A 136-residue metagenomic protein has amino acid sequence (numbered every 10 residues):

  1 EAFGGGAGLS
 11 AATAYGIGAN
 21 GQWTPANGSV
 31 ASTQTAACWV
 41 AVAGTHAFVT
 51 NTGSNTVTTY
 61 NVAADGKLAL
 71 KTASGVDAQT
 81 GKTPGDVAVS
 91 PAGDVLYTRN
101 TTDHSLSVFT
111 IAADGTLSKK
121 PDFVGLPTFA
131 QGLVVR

Functional and structural regions predicted by a protein language model:
E1-F3, A47-V49, V95-T98: Conserved beta-propeller blade signature
E1-T35, W39: Beta-propeller domains
A2-G8, I17, T52-G53, V62 (+2 more regions): Short loop/turn segments immediately following the C-termini of beta-strands
A7-L9, A31-H46, D77-V95, G125-R136: Beta-rich, blade/repeat-based domains predominating in secreted/periplasmic proteins but also intracellular
S10-A14, T56-T58, S105-S107: A short loop-to-beta-strand structural motif that recurs across blades of beta-propeller domains
A14-Q22, Y60-L68, F109-T116: Short loop/turn segments immediately following beta-strands, especially the blade-tip and inter-blade linker loops
W23-A31, L68-D77, S118-L126: Beta-propeller fold detector
T101-R136: Blade-level signature of beta-propeller repeat domains, shared across WD40, Kelch, NHL, RCC1 and BNR/Asp-box propellers
